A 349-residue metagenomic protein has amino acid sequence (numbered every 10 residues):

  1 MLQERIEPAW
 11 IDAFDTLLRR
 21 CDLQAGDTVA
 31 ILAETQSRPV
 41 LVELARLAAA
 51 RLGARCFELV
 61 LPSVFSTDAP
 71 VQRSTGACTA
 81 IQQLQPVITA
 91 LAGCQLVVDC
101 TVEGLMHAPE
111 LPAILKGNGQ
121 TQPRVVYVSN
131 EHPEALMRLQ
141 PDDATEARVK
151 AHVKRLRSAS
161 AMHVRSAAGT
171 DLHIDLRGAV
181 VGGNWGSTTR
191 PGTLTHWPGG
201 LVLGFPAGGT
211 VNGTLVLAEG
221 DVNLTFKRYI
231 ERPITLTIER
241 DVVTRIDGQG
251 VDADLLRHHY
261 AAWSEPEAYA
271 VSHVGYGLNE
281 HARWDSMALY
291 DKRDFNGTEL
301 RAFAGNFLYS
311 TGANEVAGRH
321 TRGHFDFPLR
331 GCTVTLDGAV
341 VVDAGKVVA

Functional and structural regions predicted by a protein language model:
M1-E231, D254, E265, A270 (+1 more regions): Active-site bordering "gate/hinge" segments that shape substrate access to catalytic or cofactor-binding pockets
H163, H173, T214-V216, T235-T237 (+3 more regions): Structured core elements
V180, V242, E280, E315: Short loop/turn segments at secondary-structure transitions that flank enzyme active sites
Y229, R245-G312: Dual-mode signal for accessory low-complexity, basic/Gly-rich regions
R232-D247, V334: Active-site and channel-lining beta-strand-loop segments that bind or position nucleotide-derived/phosphorylated
R293-V342, V348: Internal helix-turn-beta structural module
